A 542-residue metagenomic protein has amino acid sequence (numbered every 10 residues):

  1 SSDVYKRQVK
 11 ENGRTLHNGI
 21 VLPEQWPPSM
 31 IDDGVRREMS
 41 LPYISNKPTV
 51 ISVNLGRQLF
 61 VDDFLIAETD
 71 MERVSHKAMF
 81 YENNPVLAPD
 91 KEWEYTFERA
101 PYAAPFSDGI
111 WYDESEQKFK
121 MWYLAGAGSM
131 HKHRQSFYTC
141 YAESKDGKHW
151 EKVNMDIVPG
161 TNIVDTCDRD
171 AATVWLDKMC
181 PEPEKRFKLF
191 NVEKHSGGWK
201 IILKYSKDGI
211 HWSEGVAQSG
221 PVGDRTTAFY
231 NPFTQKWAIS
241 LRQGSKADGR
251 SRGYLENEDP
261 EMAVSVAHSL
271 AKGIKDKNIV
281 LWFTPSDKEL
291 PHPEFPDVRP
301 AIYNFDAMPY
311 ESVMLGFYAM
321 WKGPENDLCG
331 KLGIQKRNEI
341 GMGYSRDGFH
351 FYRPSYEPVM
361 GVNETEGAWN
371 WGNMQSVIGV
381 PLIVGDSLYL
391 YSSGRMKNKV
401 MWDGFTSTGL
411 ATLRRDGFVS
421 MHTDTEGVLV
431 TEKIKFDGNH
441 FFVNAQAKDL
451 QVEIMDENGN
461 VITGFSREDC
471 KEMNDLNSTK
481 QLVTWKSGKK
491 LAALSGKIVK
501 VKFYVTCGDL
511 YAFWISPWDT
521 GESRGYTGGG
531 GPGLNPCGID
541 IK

Functional and structural regions predicted by a protein language model:
S1-Y5: Short, small-residue-biased leader/transition segments that mark boundaries at the very start of proteins
R7-Y303, M308-G372, G385, Y391-K542: Beta-rich carbohydrate-recognition and catalytic domains
